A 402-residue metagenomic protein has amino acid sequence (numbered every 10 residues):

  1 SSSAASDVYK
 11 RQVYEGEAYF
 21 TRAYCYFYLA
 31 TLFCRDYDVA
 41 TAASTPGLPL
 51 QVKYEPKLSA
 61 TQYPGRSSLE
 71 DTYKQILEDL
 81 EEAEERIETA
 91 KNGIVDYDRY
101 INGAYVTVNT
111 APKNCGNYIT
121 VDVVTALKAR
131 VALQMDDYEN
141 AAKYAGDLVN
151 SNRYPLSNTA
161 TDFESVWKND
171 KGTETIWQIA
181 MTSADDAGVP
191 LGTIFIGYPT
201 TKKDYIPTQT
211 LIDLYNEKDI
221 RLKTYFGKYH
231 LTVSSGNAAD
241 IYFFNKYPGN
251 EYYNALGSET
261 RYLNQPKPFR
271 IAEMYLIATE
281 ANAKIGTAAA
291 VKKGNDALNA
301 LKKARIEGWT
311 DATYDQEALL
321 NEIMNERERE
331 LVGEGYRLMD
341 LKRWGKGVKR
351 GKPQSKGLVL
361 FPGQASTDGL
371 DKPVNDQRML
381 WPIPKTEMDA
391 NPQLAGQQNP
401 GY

Functional and structural regions predicted by a protein language model:
S1-F20, L29-A272, K284-K293, E317-A318 (+1 more regions): Structured, solvent-exposed acidic/aromatic patches
P64-D71, N299-R329, G333: Conserved catalytic neighborhood of penicillin-recognizing serine enzymes
Q75, V189-P190, R261, Y314-Y402: Long, intrinsically disordered, low-complexity segments
Y275, V291-R305: Active/binding-pocket-proximal capping segment
T279: Active-site-proximal region of nucleotide-activated glycan assembly enzymes, centered on histidine/acidic-rich loops
